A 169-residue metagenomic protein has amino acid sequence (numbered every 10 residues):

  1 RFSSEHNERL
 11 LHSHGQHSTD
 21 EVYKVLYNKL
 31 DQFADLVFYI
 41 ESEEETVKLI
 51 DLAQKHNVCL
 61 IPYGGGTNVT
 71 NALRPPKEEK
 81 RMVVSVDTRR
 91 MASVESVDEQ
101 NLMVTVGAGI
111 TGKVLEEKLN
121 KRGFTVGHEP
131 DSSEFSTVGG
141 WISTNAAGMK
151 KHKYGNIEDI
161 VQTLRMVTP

Functional and structural regions predicted by a protein language model:
R1-P169: Noncatalytic alpha-helical scaffold of FAD-dependent oxidoreductases
